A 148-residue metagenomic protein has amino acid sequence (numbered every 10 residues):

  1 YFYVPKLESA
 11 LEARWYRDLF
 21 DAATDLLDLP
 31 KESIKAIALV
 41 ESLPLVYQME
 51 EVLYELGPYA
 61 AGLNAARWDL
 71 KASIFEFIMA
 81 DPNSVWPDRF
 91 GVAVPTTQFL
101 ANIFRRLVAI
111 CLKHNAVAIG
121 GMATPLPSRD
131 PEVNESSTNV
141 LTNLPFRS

Functional and structural regions predicted by a protein language model:
Y1-S148: Conserved alpha/beta-domain cores
